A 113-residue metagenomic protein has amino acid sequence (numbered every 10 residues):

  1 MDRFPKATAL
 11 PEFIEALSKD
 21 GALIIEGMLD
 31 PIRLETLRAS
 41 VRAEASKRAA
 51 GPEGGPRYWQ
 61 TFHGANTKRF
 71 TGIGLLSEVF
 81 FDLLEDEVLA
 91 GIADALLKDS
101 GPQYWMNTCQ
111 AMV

Functional and structural regions predicted by a protein language model:
M1-K19, E26-V113: Non-heme Fe(II)-dependent double-stranded beta-helix
